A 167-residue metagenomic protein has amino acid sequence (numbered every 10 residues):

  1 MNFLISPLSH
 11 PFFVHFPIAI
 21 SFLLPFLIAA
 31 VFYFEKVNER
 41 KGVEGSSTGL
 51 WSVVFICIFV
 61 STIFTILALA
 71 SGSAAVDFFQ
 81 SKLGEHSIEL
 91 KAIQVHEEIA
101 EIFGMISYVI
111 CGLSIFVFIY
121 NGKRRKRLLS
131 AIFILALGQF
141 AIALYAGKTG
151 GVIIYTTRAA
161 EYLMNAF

Functional and structural regions predicted by a protein language model:
M1-F167: Polytopic transmembrane helical bundles with strong interfacial aromatic enrichment
